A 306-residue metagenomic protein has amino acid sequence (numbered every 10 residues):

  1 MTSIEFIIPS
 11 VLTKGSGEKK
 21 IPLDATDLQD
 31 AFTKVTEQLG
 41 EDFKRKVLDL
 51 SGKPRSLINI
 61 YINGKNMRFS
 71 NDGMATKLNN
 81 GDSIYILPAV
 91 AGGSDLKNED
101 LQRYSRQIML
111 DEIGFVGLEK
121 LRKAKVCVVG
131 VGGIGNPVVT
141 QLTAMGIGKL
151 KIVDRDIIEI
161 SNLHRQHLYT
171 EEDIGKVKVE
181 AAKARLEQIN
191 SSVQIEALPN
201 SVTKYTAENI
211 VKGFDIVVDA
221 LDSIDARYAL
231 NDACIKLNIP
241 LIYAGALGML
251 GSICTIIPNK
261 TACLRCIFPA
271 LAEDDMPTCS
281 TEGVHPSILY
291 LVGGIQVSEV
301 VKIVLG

Functional and structural regions predicted by a protein language model:
M1-D95: Ubiquitin-like/PB1-type beta-grasp interaction modules and other compact soluble beta-rich domains
D95-G306: Adenine nucleotide-associated cytosolic modules
